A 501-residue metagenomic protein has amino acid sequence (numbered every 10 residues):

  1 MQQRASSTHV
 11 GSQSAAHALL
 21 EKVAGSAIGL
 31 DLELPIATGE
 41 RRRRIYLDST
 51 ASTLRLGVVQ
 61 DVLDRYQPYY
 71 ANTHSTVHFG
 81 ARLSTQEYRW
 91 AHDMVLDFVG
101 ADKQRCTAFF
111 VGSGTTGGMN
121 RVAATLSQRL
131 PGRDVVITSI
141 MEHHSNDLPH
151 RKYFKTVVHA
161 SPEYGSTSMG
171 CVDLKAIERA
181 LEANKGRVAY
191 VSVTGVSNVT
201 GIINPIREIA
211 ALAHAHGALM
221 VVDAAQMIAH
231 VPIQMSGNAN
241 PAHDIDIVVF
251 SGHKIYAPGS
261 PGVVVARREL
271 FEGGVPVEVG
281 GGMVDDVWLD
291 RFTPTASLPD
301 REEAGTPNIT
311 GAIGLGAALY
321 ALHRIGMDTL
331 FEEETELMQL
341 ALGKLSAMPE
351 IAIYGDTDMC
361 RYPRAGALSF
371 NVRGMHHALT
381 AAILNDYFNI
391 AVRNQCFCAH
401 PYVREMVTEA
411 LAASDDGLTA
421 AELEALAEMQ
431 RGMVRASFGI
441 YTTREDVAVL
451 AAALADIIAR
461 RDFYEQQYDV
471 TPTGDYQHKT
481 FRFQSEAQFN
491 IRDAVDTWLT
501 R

Functional and structural regions predicted by a protein language model:
M1-R501: Pyridoxal 5′-phosphate
